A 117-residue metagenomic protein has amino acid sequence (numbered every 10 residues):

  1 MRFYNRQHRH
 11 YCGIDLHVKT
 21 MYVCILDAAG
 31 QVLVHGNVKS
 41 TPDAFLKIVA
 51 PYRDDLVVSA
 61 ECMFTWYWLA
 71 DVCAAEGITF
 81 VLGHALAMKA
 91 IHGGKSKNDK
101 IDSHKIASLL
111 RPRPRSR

Functional and structural regions predicted by a protein language model:
M1-R117: Phosphate- and other anionic-substrate recognition elements at nucleic-acid/protein interfaces
